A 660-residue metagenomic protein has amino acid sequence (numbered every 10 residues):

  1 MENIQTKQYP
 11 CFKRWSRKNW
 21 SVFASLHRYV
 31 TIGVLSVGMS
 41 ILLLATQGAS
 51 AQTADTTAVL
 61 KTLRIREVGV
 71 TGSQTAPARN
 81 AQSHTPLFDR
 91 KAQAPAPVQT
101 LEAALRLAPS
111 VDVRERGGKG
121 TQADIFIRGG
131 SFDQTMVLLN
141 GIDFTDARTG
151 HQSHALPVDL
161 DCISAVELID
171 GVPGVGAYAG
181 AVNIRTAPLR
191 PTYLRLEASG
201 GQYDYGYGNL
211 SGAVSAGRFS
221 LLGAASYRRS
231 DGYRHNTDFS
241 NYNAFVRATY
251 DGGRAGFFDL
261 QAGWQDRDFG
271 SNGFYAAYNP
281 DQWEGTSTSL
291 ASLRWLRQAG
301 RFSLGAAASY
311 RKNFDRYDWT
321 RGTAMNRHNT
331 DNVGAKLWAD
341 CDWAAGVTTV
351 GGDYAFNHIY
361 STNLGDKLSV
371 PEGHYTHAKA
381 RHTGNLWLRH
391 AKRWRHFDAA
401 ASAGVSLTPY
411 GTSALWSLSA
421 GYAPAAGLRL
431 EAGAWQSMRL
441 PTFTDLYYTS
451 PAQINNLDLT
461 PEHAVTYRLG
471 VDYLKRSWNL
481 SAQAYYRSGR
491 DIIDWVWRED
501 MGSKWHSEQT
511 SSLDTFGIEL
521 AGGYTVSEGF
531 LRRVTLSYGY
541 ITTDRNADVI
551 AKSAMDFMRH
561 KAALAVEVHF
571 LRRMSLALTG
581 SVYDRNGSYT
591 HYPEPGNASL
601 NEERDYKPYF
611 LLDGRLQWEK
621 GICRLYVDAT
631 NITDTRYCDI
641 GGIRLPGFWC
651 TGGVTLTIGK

Functional and structural regions predicted by a protein language model:
T62, R66-A96, A123-D124, F132 (+1 more regions): N-terminal periplasmic "start-of-domain" segments of outer-membrane beta-barrel proteins
E102-I142: Extracytoplasmic beta-strand/coil segments of soluble accessory domains associated with Gram-negative outer-membrane
I142-G171, R185: Short acidic/polar hinge/loop motifs at secondary-structure boundaries that mediate gating or recognition
A165, P173, G180-V214, A225 (+2 more regions): Short strand-turn segments of transmembrane beta-barrel domains in outer membranes, especially the first one or two
S230-N241, D251, A255-N332: Flexible loop and strand-edge segments within Gram-negative outer membrane beta-barrel domains
Y275-A299, A423, R429, Q436-R490 (+2 more regions): Outer-membrane beta-barrel signature, preferentially recognizing the C-terminal barrel domain of Gram-negative
K392-H396, Y486-S488, Q509-Y592, T633 (+1 more regions): Gram-negative outer-membrane beta-barrel transporters
V582-A598, Q617-K660: C-terminal beta-signal and adjacent terminal beta-strands/loops of Gram-negative outer-membrane beta-barrel proteins
